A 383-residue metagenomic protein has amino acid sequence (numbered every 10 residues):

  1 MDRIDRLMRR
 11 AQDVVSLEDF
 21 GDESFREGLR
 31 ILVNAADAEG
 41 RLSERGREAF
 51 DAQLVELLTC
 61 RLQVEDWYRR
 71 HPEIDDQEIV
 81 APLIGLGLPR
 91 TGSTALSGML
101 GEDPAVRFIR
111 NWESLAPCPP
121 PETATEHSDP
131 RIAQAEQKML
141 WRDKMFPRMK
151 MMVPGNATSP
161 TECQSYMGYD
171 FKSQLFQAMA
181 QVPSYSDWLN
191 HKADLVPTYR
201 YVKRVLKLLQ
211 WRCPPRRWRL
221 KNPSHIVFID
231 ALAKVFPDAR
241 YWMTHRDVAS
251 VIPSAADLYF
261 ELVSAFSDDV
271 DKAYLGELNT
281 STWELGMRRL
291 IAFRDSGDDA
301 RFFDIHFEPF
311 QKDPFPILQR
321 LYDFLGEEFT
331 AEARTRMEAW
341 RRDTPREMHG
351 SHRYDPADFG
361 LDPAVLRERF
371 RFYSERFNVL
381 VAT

Functional and structural regions predicted by a protein language model:
M1-D66, P183-Y199, L206-C213, I252-T383: PAPS-dependent sulfotransferases, especially Golgi type II membrane carbohydrate sulfotransferases
D66-D76: Pre-Walker A adenine-sensing motif
V80-L83: Pre-Walker A (Motif I) flank of P-loop NTPase domains
G85-D103: Glycine-rich phosphate-binding P-loop
L86-L88, R219-P223, F307: Short His-Asn-centered micro-motif
E102-W112: Post-Walker A helix-loop "phosphate-sensing" segment adjacent to the P-loop in P-loop NTPases
L115-W218: PAPS-dependent sulfation machinery
K221, L232-D257: Conserved phosphate-donor/acceptor-positioning beta-strand/loop module used by diverse small-molecule
